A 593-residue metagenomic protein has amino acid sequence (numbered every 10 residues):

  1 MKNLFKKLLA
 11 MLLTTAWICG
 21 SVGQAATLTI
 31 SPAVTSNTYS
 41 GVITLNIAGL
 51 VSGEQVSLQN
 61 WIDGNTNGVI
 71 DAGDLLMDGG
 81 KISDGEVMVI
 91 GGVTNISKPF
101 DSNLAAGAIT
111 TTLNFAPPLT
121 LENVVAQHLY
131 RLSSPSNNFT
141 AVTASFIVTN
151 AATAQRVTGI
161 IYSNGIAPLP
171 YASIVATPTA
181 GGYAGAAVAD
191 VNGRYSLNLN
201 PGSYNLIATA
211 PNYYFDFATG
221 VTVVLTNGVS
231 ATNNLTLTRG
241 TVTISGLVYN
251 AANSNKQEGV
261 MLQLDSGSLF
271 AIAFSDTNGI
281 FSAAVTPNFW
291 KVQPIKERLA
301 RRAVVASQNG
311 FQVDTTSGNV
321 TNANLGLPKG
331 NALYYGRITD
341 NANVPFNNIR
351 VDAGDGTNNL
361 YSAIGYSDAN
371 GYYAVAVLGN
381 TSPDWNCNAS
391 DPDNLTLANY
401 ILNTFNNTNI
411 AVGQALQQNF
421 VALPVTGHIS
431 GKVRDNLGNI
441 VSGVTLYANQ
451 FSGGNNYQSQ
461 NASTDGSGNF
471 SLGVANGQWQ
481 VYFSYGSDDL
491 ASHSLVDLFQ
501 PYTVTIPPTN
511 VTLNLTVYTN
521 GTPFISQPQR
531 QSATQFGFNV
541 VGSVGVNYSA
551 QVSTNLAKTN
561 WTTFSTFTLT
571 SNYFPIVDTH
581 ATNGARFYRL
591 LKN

Functional and structural regions predicted by a protein language model:
A26-Q155: Extended, solvent-exposed regions of the mature portions of secreted/cell-surface glycoproteins
I47, V157-S163, L235, I244-N250 (+6 more regions): A short, amphipathic beta-strand motif
V51-Q59, S163-A180, N250-S268, P287-F289 (+4 more regions): Short, ordered, surface-exposed loop/turn motifs in non-cytosolic proteins
D71, L75, G80-T94, P178-R194 (+4 more regions): Short, acidic Ser/Thr/Gly-rich low-complexity loop/linker segments typical of extracellular and cell-surface proteins
G107, E122-Y130, N200-S203, T286-F289 (+4 more regions): A glycine-anchored, Pro-Gly-centered beta-turn/N-cap motif
R156, T222-G240, N309-G330, T404-V425 (+1 more regions): Extracellular beta-sheet/turn segments enriched in Thr/Pro/Gly and aliphatic residues
P201-N212, P287-R301, A306, T381-T396 (+1 more regions): A short, solvent-exposed beta-strand micro-motif common in secreted/extracellular proteins
T519-N593: Short, composition-biased motifs enriched in small/polar/acidic residues
